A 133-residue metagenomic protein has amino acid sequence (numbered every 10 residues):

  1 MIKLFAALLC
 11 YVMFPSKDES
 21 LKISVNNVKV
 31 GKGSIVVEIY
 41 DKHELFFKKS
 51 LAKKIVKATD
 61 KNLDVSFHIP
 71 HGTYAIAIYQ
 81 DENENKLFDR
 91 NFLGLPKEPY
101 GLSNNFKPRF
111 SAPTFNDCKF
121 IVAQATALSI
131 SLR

Functional and structural regions predicted by a protein language model:
M1-S20: Bacterial Sec-dependent N-terminal signal peptides
E19-V28: A short, amphipathic beta-strand motif
E38-A52: Short amphipathic beta-strand segments in non-cytosolic proteins
V56-K61, V122: Short proline/glycine- and polar residue-rich coil/turn motifs
L63-I69: Exposed aromatic-hydrophobic patches
G72-I78: A short tyrosine-centered beta-strand micro-motif
E82-D89: Acidic, glycine-anchored loop motifs typical of Ca2+
K97-R133: Extracellular beta-sheet/turn segments enriched in Thr/Pro/Gly and aliphatic residues
